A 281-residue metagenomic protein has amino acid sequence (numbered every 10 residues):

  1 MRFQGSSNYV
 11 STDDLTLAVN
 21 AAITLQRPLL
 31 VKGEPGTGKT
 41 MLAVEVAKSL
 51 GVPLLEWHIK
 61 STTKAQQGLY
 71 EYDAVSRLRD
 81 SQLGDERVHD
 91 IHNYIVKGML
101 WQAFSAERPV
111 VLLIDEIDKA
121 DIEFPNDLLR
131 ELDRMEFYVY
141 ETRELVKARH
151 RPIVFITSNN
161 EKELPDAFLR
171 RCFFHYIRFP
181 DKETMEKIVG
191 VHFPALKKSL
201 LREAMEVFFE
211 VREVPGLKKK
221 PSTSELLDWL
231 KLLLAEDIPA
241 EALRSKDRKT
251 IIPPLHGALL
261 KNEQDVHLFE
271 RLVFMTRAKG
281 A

Functional and structural regions predicted by a protein language model:
M1-A281: C-terminal regulatory/interaction module of P-loop NTP-utilizing enzymes
